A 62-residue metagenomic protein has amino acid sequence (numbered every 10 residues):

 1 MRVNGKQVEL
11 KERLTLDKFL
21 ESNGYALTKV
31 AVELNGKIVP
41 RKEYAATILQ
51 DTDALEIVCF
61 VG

Functional and structural regions predicted by a protein language model:
M1-G62: Ubiquitin-like/PB1-type beta-grasp interaction modules and other compact soluble beta-rich domains
